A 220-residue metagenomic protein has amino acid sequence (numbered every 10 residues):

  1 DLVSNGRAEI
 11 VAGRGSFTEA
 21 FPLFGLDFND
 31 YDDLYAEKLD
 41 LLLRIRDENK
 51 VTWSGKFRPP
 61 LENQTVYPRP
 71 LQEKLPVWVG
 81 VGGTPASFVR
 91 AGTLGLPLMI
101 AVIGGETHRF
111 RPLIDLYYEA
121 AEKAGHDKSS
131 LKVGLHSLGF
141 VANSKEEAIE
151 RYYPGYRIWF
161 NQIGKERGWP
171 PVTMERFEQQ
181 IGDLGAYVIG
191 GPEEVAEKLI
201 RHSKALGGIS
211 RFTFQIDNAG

Functional and structural regions predicted by a protein language model:
D1-G220: Active-site-adjacent structural elements that line small-molecule/cofactor binding pockets in enzymes
